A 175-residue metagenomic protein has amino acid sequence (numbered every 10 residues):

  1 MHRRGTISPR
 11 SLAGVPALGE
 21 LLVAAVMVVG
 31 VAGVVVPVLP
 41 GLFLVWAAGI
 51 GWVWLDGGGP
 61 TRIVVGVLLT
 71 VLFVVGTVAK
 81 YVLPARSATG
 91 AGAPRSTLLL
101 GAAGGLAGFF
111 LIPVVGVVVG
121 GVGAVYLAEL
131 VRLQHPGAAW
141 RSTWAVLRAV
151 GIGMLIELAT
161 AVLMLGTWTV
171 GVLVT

Functional and structural regions predicted by a protein language model:
E20-A24, W46, G66-V71, L98-A102 (+1 more regions): Hydrophobic alpha-helical transmembrane segments
V26, G30, W52, L72-Y81 (+4 more regions): Alpha-helical transmembrane segments of multi-pass membrane proteins
V28-L44, G104-V114: Transmembrane alpha-helix interface/packing and boundary motifs in multi-pass membrane proteins, characterized by
L44-T61, G104-F109, G123-R132: Interfacial segments of multi-pass membrane proteins
W52, R86-A93, A138-A149: Short amphipathic alpha-helical coupling elements at transmembrane boundaries
V64-G108: Helix-adjacent hinge/juxtasegments
P84-G90, G121-G137: Juxtamembrane interface at the ends
M164-T175: Juxtamembrane boundary at the C-terminal end of a transmembrane helix
